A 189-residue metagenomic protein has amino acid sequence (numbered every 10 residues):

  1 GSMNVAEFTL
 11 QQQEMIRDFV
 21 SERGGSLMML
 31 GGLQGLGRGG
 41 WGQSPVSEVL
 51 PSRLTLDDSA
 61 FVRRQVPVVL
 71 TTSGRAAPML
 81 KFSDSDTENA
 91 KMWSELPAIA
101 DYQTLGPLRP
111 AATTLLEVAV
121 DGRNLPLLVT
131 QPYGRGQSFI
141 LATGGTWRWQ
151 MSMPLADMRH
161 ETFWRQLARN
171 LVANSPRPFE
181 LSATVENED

Functional and structural regions predicted by a protein language model:
G1-V172: Acidic, S/T/G-rich, low-cysteine, solvent-exposed domains in lumenal/extracellular/periplasmic regions of secretory
P176-D189: Surface beta-strand/loop "capping" patches
